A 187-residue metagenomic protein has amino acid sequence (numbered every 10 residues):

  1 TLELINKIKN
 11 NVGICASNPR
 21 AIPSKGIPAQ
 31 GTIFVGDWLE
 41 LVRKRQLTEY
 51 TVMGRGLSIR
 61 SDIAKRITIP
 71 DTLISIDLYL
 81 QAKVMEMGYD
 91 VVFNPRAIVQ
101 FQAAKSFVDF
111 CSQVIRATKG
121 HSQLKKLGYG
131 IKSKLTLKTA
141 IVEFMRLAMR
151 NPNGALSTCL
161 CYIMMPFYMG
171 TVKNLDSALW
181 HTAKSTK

Functional and structural regions predicted by a protein language model:
L4-R66, C111, I115-K119: Long helical/loop segments within the catalytic core of UDP-sugar-dependent glycosyltransferases, especially the large
N18, G88-I98: Catalytic beta-strand/loop signature of glycosyltransferases that borders the donor
S58, I74, F93, F101: Short aromatic/basic micro-patch
L73-L80: Acidic donor-binding loop at a coil-to-helix junction in glycosyltransferase catalytic cores that engages
L80-Q81, F110: Short, hydrophobic alpha-helical packing/hinge segments within bilobed ligand-binding/sensory domains
V84-M85: Hydrophobic residues within well-ordered alpha-helices
N94-D109: Active-site donor/metal-binding and catalytic loop motifs of nucleotide-sugar-dependent glycosylation enzymes
K119-K187: Terminal low-complexity segments of carbohydrate-biosynthetic enzymes
